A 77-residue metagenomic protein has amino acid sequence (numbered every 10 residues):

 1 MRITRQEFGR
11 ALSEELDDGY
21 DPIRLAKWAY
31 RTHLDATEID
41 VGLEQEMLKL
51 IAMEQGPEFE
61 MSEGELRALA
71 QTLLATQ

Functional and structural regions predicted by a protein language model:
M1-Q77: Acidic, Ser/Pro/Thr-rich low-complexity regulatory regions and the short amphipathic helical interaction modules they
